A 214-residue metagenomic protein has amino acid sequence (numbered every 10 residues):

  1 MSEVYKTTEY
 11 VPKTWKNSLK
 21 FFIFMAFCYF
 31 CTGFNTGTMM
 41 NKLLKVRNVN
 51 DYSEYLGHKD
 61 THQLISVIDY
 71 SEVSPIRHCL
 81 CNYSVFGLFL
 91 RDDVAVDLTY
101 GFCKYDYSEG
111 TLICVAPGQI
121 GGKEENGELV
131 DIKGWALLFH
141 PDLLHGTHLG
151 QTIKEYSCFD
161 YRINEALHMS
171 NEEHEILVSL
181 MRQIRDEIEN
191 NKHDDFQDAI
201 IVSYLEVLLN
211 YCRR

Functional and structural regions predicted by a protein language model:
E3, P12-W15, L19-T99, C103-D106: Generic protein-terminus/edge-of-domain signal
L64-R162, E175, N190, D194-A199: N-terminal regulatory/effector-sensing and dimerization cores that precede helix-turn-helix DNA-binding domains
C158-V207, Y211-C212: Amphipathic alpha-helical segments enriched in hydrophobic/aromatic residues interleaved with Lys/Arg
